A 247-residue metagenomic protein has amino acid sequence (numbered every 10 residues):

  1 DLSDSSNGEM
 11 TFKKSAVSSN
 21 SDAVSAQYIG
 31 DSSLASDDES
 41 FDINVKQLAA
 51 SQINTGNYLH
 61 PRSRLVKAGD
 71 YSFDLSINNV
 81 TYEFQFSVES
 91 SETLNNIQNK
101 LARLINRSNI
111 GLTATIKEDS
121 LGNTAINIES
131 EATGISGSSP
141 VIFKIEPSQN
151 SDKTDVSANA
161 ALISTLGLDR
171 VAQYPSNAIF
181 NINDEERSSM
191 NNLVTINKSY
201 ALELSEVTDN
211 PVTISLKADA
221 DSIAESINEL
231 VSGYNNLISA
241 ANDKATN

Functional and structural regions predicted by a protein language model:
D1-E9, A16-L48, G69-Q85, S108-N247: Polar, low-complexity export/assembly segments characteristic of proteins that are secreted or assemble on the cell
K46-L59: Surface-exposed cap/loop segments at beta↔alpha junctions
P61-K67: Extracellular beta-strand-rich solenoid/capping regions of secreted or surface-exposed proteins that bind or remodel
